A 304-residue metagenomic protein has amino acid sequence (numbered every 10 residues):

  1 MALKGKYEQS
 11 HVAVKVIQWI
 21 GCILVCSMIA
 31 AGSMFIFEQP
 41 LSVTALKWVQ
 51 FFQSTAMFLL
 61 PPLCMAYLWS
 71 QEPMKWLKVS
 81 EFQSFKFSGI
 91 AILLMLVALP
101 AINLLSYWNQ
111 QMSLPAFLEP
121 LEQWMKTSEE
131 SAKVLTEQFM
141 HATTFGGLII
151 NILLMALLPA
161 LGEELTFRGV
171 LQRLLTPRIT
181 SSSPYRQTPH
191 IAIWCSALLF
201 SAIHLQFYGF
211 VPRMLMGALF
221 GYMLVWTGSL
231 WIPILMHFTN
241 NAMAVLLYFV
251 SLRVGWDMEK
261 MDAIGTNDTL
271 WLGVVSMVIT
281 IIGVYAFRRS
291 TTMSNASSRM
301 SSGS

Functional and structural regions predicted by a protein language model:
M1-V12: Short, Lys/Arg-rich, polar N-terminal cytosolic tail immediately upstream of the first transmembrane signal-anchor
I20-I29, G89-S113, V225-A242: Hydrophobic alpha-helical membrane-insertion segments
I20-S33, L59-C64, L94-A98, L270-S290: Hydrophobic core of alpha-helical transmembrane segments in multi-pass integral membrane proteins
A30-Q71, K86-L96, A116-K126: Alpha-helical transmembrane segments in multi-pass membrane proteins
L46, W76-L158, P177-S181, S302-G303: Juxtamembrane helix-loop-helix connectors linking adjacent transmembrane helices in multi-pass membrane enzymes
G162-C195, Y222-S229: Membrane-interface helix/loop boundary segments of multi-pass membrane proteins
W194-I264: Functionally important transmembrane alpha-helices
F238-S304: C-terminal membrane module of polytopic membrane proteins
